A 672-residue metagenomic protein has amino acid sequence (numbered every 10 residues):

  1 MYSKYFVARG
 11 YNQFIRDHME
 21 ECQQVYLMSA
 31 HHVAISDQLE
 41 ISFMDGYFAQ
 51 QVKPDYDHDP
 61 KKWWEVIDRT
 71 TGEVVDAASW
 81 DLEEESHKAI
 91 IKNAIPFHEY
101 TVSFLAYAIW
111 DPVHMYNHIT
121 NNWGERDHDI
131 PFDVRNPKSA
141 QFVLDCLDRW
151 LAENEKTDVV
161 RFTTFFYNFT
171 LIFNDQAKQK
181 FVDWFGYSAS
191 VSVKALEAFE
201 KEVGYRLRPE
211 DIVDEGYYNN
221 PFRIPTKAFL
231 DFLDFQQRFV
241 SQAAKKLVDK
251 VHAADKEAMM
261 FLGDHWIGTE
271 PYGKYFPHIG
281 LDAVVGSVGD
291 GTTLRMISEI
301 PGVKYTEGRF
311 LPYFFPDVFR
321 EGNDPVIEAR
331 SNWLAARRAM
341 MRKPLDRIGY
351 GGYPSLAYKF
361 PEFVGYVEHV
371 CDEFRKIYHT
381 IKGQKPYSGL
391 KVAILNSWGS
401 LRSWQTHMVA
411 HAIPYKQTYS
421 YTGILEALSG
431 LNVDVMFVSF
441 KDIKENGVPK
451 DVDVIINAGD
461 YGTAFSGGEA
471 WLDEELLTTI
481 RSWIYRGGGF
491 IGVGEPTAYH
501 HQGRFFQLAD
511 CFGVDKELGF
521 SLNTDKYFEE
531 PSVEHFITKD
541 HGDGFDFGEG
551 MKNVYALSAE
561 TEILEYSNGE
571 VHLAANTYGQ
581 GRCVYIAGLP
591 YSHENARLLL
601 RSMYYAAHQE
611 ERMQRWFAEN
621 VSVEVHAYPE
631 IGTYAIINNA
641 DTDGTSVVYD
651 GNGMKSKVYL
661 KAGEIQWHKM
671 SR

Functional and structural regions predicted by a protein language model:
M1-F465, A470, E474, G492-G494 (+5 more regions): Glycan-processing catalytic domains of CAZymes
H18-E21, A393, P531-F536, Q580: Short, surface-exposed amphipathic charged segments that create phosphate/polyanion-binding patches used for binding
R161, N396, G492-G494, E565 (+2 more regions): Short beta-strand segments
L171-N174, K178, S355-P386, A427-S429 (+6 more regions): Extracellular ligand-binding/catalytic regions of CAZymes and related secreted enzymes and adhesion modules
A339-M340, A575-G579: Short glycine/proline-enriched loop/turn "hinge" motifs that connect secondary-structure elements and lie
V435-F437, F490, E562-I563, C583-Y585: Conserved beta-strand scaffold positions in the cores of enzyme catalytic domains, especially in NTP/NDP-utilizing
G467-D543: A glycine-rich, often tryptophan-bearing local segment used as a flexible ligand/cofactor-contacting loop or short
F547-L557: Active-site Gly/Thr loop motif
